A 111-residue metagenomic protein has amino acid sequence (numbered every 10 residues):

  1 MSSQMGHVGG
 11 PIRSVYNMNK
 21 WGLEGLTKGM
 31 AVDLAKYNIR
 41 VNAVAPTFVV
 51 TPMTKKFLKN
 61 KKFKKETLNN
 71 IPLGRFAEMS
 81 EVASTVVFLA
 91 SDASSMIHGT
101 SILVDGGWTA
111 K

Functional and structural regions predicted by a protein language model:
S3: Residue(s) in the substrate-gating loop at a strand-loop-helix junction that position the organic substrate next
V8-S14, K36-Y37, G74, D92: Active-site loop immediately N-terminal to the catalytic Tyr-X3-Lys motif of short-chain dehydrogenase/reductase
Y16, E24: Catalytic tyrosine of NAD(P)H-dependent dehydrogenase/reductases that use a Tyr as the general acid/base
N19, T27: Active-site helix of classical SDR
L34-Y37, V49, A77, A90: A short hydrophobic alpha-helix cap/turn motif
A35, R40, I97-G99: Short, small/polar-rich loop/turn modules that mediate ligand/substrate recognition or access, typified
A43, K65-A93, I97, G106: C-terminal helical subdomain
P46-K56: Short, flexible catalytic-loop segment of classical short-chain dehydrogenase/reductase
